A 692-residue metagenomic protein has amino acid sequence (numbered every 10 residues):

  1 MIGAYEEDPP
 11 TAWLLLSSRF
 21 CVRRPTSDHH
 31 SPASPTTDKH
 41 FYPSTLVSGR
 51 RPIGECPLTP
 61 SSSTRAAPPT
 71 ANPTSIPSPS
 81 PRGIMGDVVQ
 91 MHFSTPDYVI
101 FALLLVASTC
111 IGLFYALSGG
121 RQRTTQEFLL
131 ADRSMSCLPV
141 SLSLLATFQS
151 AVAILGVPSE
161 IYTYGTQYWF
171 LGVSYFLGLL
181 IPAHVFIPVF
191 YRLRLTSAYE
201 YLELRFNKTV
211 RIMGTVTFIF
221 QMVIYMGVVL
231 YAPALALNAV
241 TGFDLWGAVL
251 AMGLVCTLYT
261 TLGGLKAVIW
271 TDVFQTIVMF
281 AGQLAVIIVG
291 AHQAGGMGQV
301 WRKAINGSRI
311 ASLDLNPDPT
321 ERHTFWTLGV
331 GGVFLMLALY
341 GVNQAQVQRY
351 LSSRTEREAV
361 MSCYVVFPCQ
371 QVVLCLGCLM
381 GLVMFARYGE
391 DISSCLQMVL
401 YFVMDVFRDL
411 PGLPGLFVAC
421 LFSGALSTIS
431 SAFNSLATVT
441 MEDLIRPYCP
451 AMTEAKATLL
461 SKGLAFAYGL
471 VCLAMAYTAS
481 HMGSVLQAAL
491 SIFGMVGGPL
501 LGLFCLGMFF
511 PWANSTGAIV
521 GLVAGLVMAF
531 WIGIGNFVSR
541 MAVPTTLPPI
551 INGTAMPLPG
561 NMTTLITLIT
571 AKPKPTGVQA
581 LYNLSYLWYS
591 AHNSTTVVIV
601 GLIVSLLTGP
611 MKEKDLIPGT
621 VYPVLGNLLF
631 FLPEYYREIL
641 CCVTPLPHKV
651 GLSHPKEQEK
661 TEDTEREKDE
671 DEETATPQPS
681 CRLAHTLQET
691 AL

Functional and structural regions predicted by a protein language model:
I2-P10: Extreme N-terminal basic, low-complexity initiation segments that serve as generic localization/processing leaders
D8, D28-H30, D38-Y42, N72: Intrinsic-disorder-associated, low-complexity terminal segments enriched in Asp/Asn/His/Tyr and depleted of Lys/Arg
R24-P25, R51: Compositionally biased, intrinsically disordered low-complexity segments enriched in Pro/Arg/Gln/His
T59-L692: Membrane-embedded helix-loop-helix hairpins and adjacent transmembrane boundary segments in multi-pass transporters
